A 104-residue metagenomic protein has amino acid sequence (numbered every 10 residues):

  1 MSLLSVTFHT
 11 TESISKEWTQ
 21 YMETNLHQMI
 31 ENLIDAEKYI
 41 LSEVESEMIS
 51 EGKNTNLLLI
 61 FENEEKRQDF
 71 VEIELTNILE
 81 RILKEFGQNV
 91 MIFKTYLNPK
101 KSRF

Functional and structural regions predicted by a protein language model:
M1, M22, I34, R103-F104: A generic hydrophobic-segment detector
S2-H9, S42-E74: Short, well-ordered beta-strand segments in beta-rich or mixed alpha/beta enzyme and ligand-binding folds
T10-M22: Short, surface-exposed ligand-recognition loops at beta-strand->loop->(often short) alpha-helix junctions that present
E12-I14, E65, K100-K101: Residues that cap or initiate secondary-structure elements
Q20-T24, L75-I78: Well-ordered, non-membrane alpha-helical segments in soluble/globular domains
E31-E37, I60-T95: An amphipathic, aromatic/His-enriched active-site/gating alpha helix that lines ligand/cofactor pockets
K38-K53, E80-F104: Glycine-rich beta-strand-turn "strand-cap" elements at beta-sheet edges
